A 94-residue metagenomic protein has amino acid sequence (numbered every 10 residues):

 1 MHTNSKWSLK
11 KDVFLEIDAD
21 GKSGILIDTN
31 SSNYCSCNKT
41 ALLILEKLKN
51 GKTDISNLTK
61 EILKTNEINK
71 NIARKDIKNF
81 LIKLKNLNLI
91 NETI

Functional and structural regions predicted by a protein language model:
M1-L42, E46: Acidic, low-complexity/disordered tracts enriched in E/D and polar residues
S36-I94: Long, charge-rich, low-complexity alpha-helical segments
